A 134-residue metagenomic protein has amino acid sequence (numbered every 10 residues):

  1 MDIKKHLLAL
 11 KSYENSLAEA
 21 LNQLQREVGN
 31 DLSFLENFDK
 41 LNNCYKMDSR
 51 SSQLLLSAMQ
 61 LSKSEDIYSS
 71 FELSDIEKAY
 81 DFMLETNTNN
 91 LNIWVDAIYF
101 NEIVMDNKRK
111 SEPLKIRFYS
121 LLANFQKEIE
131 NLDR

Functional and structural regions predicted by a protein language model:
M1-K5, T86: An N-terminal domain-start capping segment
I3-K4, L17, F34-N37, S52 (+3 more regions): Short amphipathic alpha-helical segments that mediate assembly, nucleic-acid/protein binding, or membrane association
L8-Q25, Y45-E65, T88-I103, K127-R134: Amphipathic alpha-helical repeat scaffolds of TPR domains
L10-K11, Q25-V28, D39-K46, A79-E85 (+2 more regions): A conserved position within tetratricopeptide repeats
L17, F71, N89, K115-I116: Intrinsic low-complexity, intrinsically disordered segments enriched in polar/basic residues
Q25-F38, D66-E77, M105-K110: Helix-turn-helix repeat elements of alpha-solenoid scaffolds
K108-N124: TPR/TPR-like (Sel1-like) alpha-helical repeat modules
